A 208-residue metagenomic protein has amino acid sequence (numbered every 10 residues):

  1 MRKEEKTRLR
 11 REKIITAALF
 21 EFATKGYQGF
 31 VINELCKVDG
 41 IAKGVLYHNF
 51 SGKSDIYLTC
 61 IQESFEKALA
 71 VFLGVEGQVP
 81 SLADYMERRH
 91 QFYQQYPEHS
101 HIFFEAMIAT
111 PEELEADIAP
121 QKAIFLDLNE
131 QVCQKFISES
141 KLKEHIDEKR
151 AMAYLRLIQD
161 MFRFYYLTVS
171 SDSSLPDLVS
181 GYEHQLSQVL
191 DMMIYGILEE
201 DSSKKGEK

Functional and structural regions predicted by a protein language model:
M1-L9, D201-K208: N-terminal intrinsically disordered/low-complexity leader segments
K13, E21-D55, T59: Helix-turn-helix
Q28, L142-K143: Conserved hydrophobic residue
T59, F72-H99, E148-L155, E183-L186: Hydrophobic alpha-helical connector segments
Q62-A68: Short, basic, alpha-helical segments at the C-terminal edge of helix-turn-helix-like DNA-binding modules
A83-E105, E130-Q131, R156-L167, Y195 (+1 more regions): Helical hydrophobic small-molecule/effector-binding pocket
Q91, D127, Q131-E139, F164 (+1 more regions): C-terminal peripheral helix-coil segments that are non-catalytic and often amphipathic
Q94-Q131, R150-M152, L175-E183: Short secondary-structure transition hinges
